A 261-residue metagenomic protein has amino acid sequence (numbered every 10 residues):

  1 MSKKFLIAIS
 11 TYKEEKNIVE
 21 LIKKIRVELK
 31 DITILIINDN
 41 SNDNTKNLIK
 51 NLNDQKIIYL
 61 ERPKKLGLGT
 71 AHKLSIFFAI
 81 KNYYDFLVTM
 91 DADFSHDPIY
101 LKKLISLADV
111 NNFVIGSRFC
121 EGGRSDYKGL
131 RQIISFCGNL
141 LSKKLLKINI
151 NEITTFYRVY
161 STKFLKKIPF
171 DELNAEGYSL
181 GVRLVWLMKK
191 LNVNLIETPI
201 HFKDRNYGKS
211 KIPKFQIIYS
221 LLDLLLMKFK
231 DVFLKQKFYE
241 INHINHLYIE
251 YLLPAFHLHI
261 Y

Functional and structural regions predicted by a protein language model:
M1-F5, K16, E20, K103 (+2 more regions): Hydrophobic helical membrane-anchoring modules
I9-K23, N40: Active-site beta-to-alpha loop of glycosyltransferases that engages the nucleotide-sugar donor
N17-E20, D43-L52: Acidic helix N-cap motif at the loop->helix transition within catalytic regions of sugar-transfer enzymes
K23-I32: Short, acidic, metal-binding catalytic loop of nucleotide-sugar glycosyltransferases
I32-S41, L60, M90: Short beta-strand/loop segment that forms part of the nucleotide-sugar
N38-N47, F94: A conserved acidic beta->alpha catalytic loop
R62-K81, P98-Y178, R205-L222: Acceptor/aglycone-binding surface of glycosyltransferases and processive sugar-polymer synthases
Y84-D93: Short beta-strand-to-loop acidic/aromatic patch adjacent to the donor-nucleotide binding site
